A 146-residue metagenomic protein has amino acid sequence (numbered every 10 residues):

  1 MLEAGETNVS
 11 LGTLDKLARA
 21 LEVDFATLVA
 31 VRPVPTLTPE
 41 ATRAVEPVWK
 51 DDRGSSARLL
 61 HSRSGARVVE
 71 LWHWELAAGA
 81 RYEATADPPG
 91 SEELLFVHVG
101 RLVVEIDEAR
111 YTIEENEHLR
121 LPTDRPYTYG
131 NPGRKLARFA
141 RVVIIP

Functional and structural regions predicted by a protein language model:
M1-V9: Recognition helix of helix-turn-helix/homeodomain-like DNA-binding domains that insert into the DNA major groove
S10-L21, F25-V29: Hydrophobic micro-packing sites on short alpha-helices
A30-G54: Solvent-exposed, charged amphipathic helical/linker segments at domain boundaries
E46-T85, R141-P146: A short glycine-rich, His/Asp/Glu-containing loop-to-beta-strand
S55, R67, E114-E115, T123-P146: Ligand-binding loop in jelly-roll beta-barrel domains
L60, D107-D124: Short acidic-glycine-tyrosine-enriched beta hairpin
H73-L76, D87-V104: Short, conserved beta-strand element in jelly-roll/cupin
A84, V104-E105, Y111, Y127-G133: Short beta-strand His + acidic residue motifs that chelate non-heme Fe in jelly-roll/DSBH and cupin folds
